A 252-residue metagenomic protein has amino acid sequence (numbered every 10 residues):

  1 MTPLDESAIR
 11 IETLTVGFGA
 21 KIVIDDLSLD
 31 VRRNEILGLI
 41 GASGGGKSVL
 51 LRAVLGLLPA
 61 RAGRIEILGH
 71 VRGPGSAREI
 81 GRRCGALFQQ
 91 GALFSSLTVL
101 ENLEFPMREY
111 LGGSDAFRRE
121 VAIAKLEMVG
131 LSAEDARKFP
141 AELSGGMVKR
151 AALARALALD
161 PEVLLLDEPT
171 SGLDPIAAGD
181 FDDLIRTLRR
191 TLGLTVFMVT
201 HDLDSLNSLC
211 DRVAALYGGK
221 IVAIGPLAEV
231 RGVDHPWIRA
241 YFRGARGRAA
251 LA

Functional and structural regions predicted by a protein language model:
I40-A42: The feature captures the beta-strand-to-loop junction immediately N-terminal to the Walker
L55: Helix-to-loop junction immediately C-terminal to a conserved catalytic motif
V71-G85, V230-V233: ABC ATPase NBD coupling module
A116-E134: Conserved ABC ATPase "signature" region
F139-L143, M147: Conserved ABC ATPase signature
D160: Conserved catalytic motifs of ABC-family nucleotide-binding domains
L164-D167: Catalytic Walker B motif of ABC-type/P-loop ATPase nucleotide-binding domains
